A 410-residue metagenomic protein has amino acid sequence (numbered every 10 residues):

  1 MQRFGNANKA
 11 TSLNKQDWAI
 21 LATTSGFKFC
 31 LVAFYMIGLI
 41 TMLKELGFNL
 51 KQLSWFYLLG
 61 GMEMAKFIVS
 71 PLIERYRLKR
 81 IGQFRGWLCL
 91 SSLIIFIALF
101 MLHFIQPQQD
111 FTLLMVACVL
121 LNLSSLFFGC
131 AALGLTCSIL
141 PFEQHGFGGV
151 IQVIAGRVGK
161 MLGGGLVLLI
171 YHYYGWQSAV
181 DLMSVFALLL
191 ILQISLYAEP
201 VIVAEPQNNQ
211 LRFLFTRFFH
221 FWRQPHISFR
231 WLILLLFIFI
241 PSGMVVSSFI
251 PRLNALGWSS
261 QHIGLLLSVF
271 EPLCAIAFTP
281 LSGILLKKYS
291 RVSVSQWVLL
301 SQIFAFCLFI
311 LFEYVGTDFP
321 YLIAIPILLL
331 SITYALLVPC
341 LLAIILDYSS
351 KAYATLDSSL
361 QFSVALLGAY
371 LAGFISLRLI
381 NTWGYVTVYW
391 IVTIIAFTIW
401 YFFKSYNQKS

Functional and structural regions predicted by a protein language model:
Q2-N14, V201-W231: Juxtamembrane intracellular "pre-TM" segments in multi-pass secondary transporters
G5-E63, F229-L234, I238-L253: Helix-loop boundary and gating motifs at the non-cytosolic
L39, F127-L140, A335-S350: Intracellular juxtamembrane helix-capping segments at the cytosolic ends of symmetry-related transmembrane helices
A65-K66, F147-Y171, F362-A372: Glycine-rich segments within core transmembrane alpha-helices of 12-TM secondary carriers
K66-G82, A277-V292, I380: Helix-to-loop junctions at the C-terminal end of transmembrane segments in multipass secondary transporters
C89-Q108, S301-D318: C-terminal ends and interior cores of transmembrane alpha-helices in multi-pass membrane transporters/permeases
S293-L341: C-terminal transmembrane helical hairpin of 12-TM major facilitator-type secondary transporters
A352-N381: A late C-terminal transmembrane helix in Major Facilitator Superfamily
